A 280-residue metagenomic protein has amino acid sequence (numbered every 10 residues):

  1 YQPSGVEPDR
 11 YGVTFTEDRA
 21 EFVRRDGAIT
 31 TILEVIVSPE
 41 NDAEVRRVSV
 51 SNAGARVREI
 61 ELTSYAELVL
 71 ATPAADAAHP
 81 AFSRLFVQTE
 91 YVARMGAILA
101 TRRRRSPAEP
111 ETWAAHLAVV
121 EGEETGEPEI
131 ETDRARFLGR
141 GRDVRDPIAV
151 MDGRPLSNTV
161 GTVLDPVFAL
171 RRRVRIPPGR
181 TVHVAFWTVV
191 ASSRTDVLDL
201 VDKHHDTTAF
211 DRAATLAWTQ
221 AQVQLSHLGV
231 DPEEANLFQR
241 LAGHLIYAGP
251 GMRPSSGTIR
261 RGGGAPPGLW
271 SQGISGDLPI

Functional and structural regions predicted by a protein language model:
Y1-I280: Anionic coordination/interaction segments
